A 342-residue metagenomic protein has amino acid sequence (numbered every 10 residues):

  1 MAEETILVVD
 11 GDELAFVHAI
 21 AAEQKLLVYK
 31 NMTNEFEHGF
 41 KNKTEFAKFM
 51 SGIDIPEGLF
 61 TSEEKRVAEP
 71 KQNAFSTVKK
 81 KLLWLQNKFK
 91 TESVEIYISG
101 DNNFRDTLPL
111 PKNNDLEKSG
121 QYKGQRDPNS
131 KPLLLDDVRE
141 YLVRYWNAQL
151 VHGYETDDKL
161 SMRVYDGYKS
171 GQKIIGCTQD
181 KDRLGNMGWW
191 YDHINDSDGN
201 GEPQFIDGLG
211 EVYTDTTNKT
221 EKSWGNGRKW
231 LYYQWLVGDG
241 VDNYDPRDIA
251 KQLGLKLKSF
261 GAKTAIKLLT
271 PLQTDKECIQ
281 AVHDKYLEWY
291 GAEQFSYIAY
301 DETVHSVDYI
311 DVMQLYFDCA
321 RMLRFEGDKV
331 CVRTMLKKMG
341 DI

Functional and structural regions predicted by a protein language model:
M1-E3, D341-I342: Short, Lys/Arg-enriched, disordered terminal segments
A2-G171, C177, G188-E202: Noncatalytic, basic helical substrate-engagement surface that gates or grips nucleic-acid strands
T91, S119-D341: Extended two-metal-dependent nuclease catalytic cores across DNA- and RNA-processing enzymes
